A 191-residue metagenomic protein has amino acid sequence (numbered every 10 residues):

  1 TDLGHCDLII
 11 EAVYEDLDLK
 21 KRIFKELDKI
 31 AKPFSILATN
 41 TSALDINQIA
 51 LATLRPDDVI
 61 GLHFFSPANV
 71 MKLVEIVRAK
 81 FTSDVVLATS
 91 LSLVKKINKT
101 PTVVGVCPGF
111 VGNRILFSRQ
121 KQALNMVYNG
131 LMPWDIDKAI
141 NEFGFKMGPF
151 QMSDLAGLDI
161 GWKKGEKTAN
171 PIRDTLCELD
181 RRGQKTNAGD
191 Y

Functional and structural regions predicted by a protein language model:
T1-Y191: N-terminal glycine-rich phosphate-binding loop for ADP-containing cofactors
